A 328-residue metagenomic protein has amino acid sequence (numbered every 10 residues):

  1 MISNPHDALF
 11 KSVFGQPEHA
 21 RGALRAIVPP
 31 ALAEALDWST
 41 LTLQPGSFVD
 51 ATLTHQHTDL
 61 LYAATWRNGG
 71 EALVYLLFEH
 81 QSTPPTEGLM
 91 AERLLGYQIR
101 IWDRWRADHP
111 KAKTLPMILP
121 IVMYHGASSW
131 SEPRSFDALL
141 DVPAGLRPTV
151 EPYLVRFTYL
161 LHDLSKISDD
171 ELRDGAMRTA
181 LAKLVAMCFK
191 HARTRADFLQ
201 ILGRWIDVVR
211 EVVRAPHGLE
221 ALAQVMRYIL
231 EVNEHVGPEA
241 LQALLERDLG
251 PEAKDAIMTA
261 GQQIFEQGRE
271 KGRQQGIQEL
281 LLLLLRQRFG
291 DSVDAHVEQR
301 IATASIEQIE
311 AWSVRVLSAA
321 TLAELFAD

Functional and structural regions predicted by a protein language model:
M1-D328: Elongated, amphipathic alpha-helical interaction scaffolds
